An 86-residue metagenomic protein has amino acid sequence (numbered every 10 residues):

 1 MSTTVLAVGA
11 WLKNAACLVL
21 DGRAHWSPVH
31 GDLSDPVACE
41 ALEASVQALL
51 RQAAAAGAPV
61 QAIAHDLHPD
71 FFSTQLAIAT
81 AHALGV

Functional and structural regions predicted by a protein language model:
M1-V86: Short acidic/glycine-rich loops and adjacent helix/strand connectors that line catalytic pockets where negatively
